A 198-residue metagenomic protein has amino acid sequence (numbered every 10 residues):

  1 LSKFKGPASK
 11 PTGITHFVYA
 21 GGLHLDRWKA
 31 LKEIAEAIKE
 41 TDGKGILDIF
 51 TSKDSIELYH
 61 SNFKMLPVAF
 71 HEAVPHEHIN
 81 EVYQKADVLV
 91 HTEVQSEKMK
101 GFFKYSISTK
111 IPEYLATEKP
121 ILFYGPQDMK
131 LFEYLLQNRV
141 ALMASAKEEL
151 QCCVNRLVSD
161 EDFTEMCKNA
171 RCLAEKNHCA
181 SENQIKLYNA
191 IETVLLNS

Functional and structural regions predicted by a protein language model:
L1-I14, E161: Acidic anion/phosphate-binding donor-loop and adjacent secondary structure in glycosyltransferase catalytic cores
K10-W28, A35-I38, C167: Conserved donor-binding/catalytic core segment of Leloir-type glycosyltransferases
I14, D42, I46, T51-V88 (+1 more regions): Nucleotide-activated donor-binding/catalytic signature segment of Leloir-type glycosyltransferases, i.e., the conserved
F17, A30-I34, L47, L150 (+1 more regions): A structural motif in glycosyltransferase catalytic domains
D26-K29, E77-E81, L89-P112, I121-E133: Nucleotide-sugar-dependent
S108, P126, Q137-E148, R156-E161: Conserved acidic donor-binding segment of nucleotide-sugar-dependent glycosyltransferases
L115: Short alpha-helix at the nucleotide-sugar/activated-sugar donor binding site of glycosyltransferases and closely
S145-Q151, E161-I191: A charged, aromatic-enriched C-terminal amphipathic alpha-helix characteristic of glycosyltransferases across folds
